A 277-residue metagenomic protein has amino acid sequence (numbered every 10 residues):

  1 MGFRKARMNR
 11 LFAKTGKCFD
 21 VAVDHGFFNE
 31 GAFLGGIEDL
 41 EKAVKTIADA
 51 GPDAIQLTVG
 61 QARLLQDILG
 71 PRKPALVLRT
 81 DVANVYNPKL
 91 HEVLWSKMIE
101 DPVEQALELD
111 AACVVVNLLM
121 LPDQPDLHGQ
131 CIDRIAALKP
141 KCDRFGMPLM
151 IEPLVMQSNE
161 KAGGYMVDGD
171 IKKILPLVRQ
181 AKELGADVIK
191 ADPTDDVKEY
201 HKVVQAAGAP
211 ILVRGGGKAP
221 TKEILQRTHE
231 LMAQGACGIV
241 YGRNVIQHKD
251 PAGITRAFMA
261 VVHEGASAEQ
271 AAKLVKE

Functional and structural regions predicted by a protein language model:
M1-T15, F19: N-terminal basic/disordered segments at the start of proteins
R10-K14, M120, M156, Q247-H248: Generic structural "secondary-structure junction" signal
R10-L11, G26-F27, D81, N244-V245: Residue-level preference for alpha-helix termini and adjacent loops
C18-P71, A75-V85, L90-I211, A219-C237 (+2 more regions): Alpha/beta enzyme core
G216: Active-site-proximal beta-strand/loop segments in catalytic clefts of secreted hydrolases
M232-G235, I246-E277: C-terminal helical cap(s) of enzyme catalytic domains, especially alpha/beta-barrels
